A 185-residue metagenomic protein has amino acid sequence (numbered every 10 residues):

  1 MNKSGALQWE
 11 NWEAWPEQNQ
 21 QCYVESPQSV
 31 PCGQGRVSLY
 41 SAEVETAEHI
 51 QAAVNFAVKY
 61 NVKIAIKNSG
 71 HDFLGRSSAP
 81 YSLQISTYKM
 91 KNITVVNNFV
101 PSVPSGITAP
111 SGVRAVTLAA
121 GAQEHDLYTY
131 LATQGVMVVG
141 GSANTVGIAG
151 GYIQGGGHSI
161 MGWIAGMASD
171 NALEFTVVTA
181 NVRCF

Functional and structural regions predicted by a protein language model:
M1-M167, N171, C184-F185: N-terminal accessory segments
E174: Conserved thiamine diphosphate
T179-A180: Short, acidic, Ser/Thr-enriched surface-loop or helix-capping motifs
